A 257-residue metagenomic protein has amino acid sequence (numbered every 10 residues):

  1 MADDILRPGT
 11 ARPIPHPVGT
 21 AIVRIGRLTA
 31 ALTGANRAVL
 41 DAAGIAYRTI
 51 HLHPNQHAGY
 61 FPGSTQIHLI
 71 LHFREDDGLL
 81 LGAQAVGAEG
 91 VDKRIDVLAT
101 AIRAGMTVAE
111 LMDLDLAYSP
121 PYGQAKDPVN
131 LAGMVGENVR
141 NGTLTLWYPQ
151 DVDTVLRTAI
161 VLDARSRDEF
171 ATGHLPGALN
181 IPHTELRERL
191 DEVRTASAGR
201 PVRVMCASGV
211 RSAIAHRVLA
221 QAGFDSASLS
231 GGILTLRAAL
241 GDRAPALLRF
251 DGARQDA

Functional and structural regions predicted by a protein language model:
M1-D4, R94-T100, L131, V135 (+1 more regions): Generic recognition of well-ordered alpha-helical segments
M1-G87, Q124, P128-T154: Mid-to-C-terminal Rossmann-like scaffold of FAD/NAD(P)H-dependent oxidoreductases
G34-A35, D96, R165, I214: Short Gly/charged-rich anion-binding patches and loops
A38-A42, A99, D168, R217: Surface-exposed charge patches
E89-V108: A short, polar/charged loop-to-alpha-helix boundary motif
A109-I160, R167-R203, A207-A257: Rhodanese-like catalytic fold shared by cysteine-dependent sulfurtransferases and DSP/PTP-type phosphatases
